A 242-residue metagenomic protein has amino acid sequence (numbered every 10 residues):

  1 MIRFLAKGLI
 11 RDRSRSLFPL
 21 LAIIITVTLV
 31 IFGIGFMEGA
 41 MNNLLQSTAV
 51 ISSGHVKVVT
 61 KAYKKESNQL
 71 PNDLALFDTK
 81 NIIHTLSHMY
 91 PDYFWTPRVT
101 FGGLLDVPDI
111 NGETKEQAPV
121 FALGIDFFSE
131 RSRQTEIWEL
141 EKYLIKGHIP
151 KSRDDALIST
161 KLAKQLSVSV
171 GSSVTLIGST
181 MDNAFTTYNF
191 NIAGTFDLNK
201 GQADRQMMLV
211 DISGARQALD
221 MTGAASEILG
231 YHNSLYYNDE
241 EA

Functional and structural regions predicted by a protein language model:
M1-I31, G35: N-terminal Sec/SRP start-transfer signal
I23, G54, V59-Y63: Short, conserved active-site loops that position catalytic residues or coordinate cofactors/metal ions across diverse
T28-V58: Alpha-helical transmembrane segments
V56, L162-A163, A224-A242: A short beta-strand structural signal in non-transmembrane regions
K61, K65-E66, P71-L209, S213-G223: A structural signal for hydrophobic secondary-structure junctions, strongest on transmembrane helix-loop-helix units
